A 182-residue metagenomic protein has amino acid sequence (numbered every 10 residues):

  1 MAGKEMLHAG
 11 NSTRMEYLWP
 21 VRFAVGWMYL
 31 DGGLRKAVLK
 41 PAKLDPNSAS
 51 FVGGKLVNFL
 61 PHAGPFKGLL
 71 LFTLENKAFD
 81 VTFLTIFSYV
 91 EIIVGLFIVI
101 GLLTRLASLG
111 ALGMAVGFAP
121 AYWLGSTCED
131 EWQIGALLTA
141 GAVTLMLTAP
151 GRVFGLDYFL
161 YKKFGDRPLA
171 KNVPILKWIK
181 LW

Functional and structural regions predicted by a protein language model:
M1-V90, I100-W182: Extended, low-polarity transmembrane helix blocks
I93-F97: Transmembrane-helix motifs of polytopic, lipid-linked glycan transferases
